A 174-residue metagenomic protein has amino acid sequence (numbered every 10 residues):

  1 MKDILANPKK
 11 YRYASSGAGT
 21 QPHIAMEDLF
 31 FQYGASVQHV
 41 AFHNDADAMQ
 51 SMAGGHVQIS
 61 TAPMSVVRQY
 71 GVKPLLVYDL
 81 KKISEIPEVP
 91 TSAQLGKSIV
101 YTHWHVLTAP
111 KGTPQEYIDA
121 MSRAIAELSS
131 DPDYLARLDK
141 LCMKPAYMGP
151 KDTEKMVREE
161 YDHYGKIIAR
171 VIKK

Functional and structural regions predicted by a protein language model:
M1-K2, A46, A62, A93-L95: A generic local structural motif
M1-N44, W104-R137: Hinge/capping helix and adjacent helix->loop/strand transition within the periplasmic-binding protein
K2-A6, A53-G54, R68, A93 (+3 more regions): Alpha-helix boundary recognition
K10-V89: Ligand-binding pocket segment of bilobal, Venus flytrap-like solute-binding proteins
F31-V37, Y117-K174: An extracytoplasmic/periplasmic, membrane-proximal ligand-sensing/linker region
H39, Q58, I83, A109-G112 (+2 more regions): Short N-terminal micro-motifs specific to bacterial/archaeal maturation and metal-cluster initiation sites
S65-S130, E159-D162: C-terminal lobe and pocket-closing loops of periplasmic/extracytoplasmic Venus-flytrap solute-binding proteins
